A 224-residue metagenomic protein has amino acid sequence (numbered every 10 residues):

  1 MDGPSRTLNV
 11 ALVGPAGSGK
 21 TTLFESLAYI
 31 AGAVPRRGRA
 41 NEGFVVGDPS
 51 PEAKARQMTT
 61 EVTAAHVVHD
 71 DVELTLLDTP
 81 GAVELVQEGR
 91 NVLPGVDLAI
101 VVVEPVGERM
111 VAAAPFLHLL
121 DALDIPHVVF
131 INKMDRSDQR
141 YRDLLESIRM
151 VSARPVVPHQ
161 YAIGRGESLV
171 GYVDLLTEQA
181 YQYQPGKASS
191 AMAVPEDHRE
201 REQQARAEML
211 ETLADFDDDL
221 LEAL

Functional and structural regions predicted by a protein language model:
M1-R90, P94-V103, E200: P-loop NTPase switch module centered on the Walker A-proximal segment
M1-S18, A28, R36-R37, E104-L224: P-loop NTPase catalytic nucleotide-binding module
